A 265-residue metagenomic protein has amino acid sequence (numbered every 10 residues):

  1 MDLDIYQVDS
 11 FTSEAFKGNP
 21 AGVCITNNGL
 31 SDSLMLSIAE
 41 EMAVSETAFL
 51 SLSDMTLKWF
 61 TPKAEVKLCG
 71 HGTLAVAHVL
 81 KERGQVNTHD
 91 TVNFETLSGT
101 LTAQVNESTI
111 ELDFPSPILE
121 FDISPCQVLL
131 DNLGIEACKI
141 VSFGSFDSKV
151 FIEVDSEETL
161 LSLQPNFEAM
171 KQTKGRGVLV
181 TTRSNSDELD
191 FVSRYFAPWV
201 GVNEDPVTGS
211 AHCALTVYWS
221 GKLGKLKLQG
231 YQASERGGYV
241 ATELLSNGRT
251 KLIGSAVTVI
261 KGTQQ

Functional and structural regions predicted by a protein language model:
M1-L68, G72-Q265: Active-site proximal loop and beta-alpha junction motif in alpha/beta enzyme cores
